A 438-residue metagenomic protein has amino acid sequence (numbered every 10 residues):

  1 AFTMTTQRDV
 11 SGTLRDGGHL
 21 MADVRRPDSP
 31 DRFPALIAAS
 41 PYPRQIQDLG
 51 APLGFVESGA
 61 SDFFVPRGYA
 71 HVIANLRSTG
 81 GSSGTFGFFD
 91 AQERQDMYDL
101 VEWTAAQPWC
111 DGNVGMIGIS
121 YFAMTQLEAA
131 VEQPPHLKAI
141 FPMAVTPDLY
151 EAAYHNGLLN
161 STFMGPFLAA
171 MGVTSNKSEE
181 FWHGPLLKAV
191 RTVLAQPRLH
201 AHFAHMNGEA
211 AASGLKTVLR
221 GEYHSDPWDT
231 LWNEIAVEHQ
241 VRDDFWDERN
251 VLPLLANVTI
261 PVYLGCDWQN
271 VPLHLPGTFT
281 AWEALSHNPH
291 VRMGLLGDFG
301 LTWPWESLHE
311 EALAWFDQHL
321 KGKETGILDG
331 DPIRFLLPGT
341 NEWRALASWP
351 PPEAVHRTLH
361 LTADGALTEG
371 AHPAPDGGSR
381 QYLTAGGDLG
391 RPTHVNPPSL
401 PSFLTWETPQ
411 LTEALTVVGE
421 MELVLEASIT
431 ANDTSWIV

Functional and structural regions predicted by a protein language model:
A1-P30, E407, L411-E413: N-terminal cap/lid segment of alpha/beta-hydrolase-fold proteins
R32-P41: Short beta-strand element of the alpha/beta-hydrolase
E57-S58, P66, V131-Q133, A139-N257: Accessory cap/linker subdomain of secreted extracellular hydrolases
F88-P108: Alpha/beta-hydrolase active-site loop
P108-S120: Alpha/beta-hydrolase fold nucleophile elbow
A123-P134: Short glycine-enriched nucleophile-adjacent loop and the immediately C-terminal alpha-helix near the catalytic center
P185-V218, G297, T302-V438: C-terminal, loop-rich substrate-recognition/catalytic regions characterized by aromatic stacking residues
V258, L264-C266: Short beta-strand/loop motif that positions the catalytic acidic residue of the alpha/beta-hydrolase fold
